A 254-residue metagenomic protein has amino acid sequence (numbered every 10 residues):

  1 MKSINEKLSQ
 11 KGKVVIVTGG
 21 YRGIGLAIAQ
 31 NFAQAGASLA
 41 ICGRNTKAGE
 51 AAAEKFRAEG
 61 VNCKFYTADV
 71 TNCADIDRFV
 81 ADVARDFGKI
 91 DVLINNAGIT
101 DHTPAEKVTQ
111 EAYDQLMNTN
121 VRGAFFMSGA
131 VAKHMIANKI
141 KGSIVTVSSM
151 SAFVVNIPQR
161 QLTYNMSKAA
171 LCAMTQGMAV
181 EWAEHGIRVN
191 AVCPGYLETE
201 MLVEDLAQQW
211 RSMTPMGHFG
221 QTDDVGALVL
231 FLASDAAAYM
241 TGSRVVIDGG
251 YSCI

Functional and structural regions predicted by a protein language model:
K2-K7, L230, T241-I254: Short C-terminal tail/terminal secondary-structure segment of NAD(P)H-dependent dehydrogenase/reductase domains
Y21-R22, N45: Conserved glycine-rich cofactor-binding loop
I94, A183, R188, M240-G242: Short, small/polar-rich loop/turn modules that mediate ligand/substrate recognition or access, typified
P104-A105, T109-M117, W210: Substrate-binding pocket helix/loop in short-chain dehydrogenase/reductase
S128, S167, T175: Active-site helix of classical SDR
K133, V180-E184, A238: Alpha-helical segment proximal to the catalytic Tyr-Lys
S149: Residue(s) in the substrate-gating loop at a strand-loop-helix junction that position the organic substrate next
